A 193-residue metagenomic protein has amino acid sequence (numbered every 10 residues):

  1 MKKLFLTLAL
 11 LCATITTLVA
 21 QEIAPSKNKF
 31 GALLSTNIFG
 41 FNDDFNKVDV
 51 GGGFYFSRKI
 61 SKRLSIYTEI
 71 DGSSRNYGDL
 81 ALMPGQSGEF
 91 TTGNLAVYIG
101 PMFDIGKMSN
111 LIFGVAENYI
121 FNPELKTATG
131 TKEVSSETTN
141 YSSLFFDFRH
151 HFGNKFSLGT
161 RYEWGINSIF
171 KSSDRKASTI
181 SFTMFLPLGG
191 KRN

Functional and structural regions predicted by a protein language model:
M1-K27, G190-N193: Cleavable N-terminal export/targeting peptides
S26-F30, N46-V50, T91-L95, T138-L144 (+1 more regions): Residues that define the transmembrane beta-barrel architecture of outer-membrane proteins
N28, K62-I66, M108-L111, N154-T160 (+1 more regions): Repeated loop/turn-to-beta-strand initiation elements of outer-membrane beta-barrel proteins
F30-L34, T68-I70, I99, F113-V115 (+3 more regions): Membrane-embedded beta-strand positions of outer-membrane beta-barrel proteins
L34-G40, G72-N76, E117-F121, Y162-I166 (+1 more regions): Transmembrane beta-strands of outer-membrane beta-barrel pores
N42-V48, G78-G85, P123-T131, I169-K176: Outer-membrane beta-barrel translocator domains and adjoining extracellular loop/strand segments of Gram-negative
F45-T91, L95: Glycine- and aromatic-enriched membrane insertion/assembly motifs of diderm outer-membrane and organelle channel
D147-S157, K176-N193: Outer-membrane beta-barrel "beta-signal"
